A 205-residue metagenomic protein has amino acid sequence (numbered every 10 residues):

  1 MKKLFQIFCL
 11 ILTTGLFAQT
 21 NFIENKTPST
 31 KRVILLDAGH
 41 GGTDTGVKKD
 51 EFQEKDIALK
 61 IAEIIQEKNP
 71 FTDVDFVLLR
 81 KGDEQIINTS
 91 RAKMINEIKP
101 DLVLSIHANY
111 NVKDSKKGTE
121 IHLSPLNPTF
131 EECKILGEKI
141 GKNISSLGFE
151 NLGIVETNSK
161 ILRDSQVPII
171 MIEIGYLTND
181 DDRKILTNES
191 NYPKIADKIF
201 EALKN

Functional and structural regions predicted by a protein language model:
M1-N205: Catalytic-site microenvironment of enzymes that process N-acetyl-hexosamine-containing cell-wall polysaccharides
